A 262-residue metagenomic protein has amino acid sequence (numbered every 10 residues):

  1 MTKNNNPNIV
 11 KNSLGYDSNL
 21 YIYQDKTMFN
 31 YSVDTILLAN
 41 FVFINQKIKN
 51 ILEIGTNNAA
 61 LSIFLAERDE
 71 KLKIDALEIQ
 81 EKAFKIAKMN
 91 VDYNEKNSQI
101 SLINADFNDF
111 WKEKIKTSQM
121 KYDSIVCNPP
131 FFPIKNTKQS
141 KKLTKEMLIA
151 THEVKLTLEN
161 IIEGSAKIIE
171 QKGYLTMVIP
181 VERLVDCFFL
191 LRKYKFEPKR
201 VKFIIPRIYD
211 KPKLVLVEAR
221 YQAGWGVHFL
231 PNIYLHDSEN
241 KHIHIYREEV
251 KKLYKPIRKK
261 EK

Functional and structural regions predicted by a protein language model:
M1-S18, E113-M120, I257-K262: Short, Lys/Arg-enriched, disordered terminal segments
K3-N45: Class I SAM-dependent transferase core
L20, K49, L72, S98-I100 (+2 more regions): A structural micro-motif
Y21-Y23, T27, Y31, V154-P212: Conserved Class I SAM-dependent methyltransferase catalytic core
L38, N128, I161, A219: Residue-level signal for inorganic ion chemistry
V42-S118, S124-C127, P133-K138, E163: Conserved SAM/SAH cofactor-binding pocket of Class I
P129-N160: Mobile active-site "lid"/loop adjacent to the S-adenosyl-L-methionine
K211-K262: SAM/dcSAM-binding transferase cores
